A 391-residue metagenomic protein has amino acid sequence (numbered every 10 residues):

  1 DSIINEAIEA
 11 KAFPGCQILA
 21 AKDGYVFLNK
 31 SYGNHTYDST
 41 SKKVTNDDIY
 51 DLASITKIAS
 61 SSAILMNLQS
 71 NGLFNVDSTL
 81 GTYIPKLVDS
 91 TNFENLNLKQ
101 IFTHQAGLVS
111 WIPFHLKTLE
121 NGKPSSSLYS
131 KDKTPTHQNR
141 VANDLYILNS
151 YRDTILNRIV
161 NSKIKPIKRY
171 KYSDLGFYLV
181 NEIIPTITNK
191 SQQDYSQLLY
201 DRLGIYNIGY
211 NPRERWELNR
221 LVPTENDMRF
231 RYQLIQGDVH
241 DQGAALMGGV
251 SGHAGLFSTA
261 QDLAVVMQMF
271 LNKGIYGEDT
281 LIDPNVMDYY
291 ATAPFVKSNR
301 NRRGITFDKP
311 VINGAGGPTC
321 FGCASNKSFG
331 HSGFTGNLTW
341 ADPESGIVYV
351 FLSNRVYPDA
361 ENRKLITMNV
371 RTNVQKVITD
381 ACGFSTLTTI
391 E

Functional and structural regions predicted by a protein language model:
D1-L52, L73-N75, R213, D241 (+1 more regions): Short, conserved catalytic-motif segment at the N-terminal edge
I4, I18, G24, D51-L80 (+4 more regions): Active-site SXXK
N75-T91, R202-L203: Short, glycine/proline-biased beta-turn/loop segments that scaffold the active-site neighborhood
T91-N326: Short, surface-exposed loop or secondary-structure junction motifs that flank catalytic or metal-binding residues
N272, Y276, N285-N299, I312-A315 (+1 more regions): Short, gly/Ser/Thr-rich active-site loops of penicillin-recognizing serine hydrolases
S328, T335-V348: Short, surface-exposed beta-strand/loop micro-motifs that present aromatic residues
F351-L352: C-terminal soluble interaction/assembly domains
